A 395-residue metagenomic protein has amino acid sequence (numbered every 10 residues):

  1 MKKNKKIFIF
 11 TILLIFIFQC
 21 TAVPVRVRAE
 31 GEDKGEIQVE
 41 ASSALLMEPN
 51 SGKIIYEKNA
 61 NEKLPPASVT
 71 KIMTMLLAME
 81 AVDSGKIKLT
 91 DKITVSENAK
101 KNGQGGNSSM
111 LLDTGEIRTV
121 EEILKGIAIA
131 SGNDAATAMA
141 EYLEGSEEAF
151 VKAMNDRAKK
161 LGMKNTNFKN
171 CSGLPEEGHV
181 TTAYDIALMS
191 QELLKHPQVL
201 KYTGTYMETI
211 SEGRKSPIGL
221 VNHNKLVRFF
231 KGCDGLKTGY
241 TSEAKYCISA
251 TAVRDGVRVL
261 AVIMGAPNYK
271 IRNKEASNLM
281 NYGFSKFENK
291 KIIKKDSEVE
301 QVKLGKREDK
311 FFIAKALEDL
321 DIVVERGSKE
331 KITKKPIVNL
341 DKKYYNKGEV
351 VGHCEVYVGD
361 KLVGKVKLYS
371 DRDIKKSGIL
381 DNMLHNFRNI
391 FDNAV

Functional and structural regions predicted by a protein language model:
K2, E30-E32, C247: A generic local structural motif
K2-R28: Sec-dependent N-terminal signal peptides of Gram-positive bacterial secreted proteins and lipoproteins
N4-K5, P66, E116, V120 (+2 more regions): Structural motif marking the loop-to-transmembrane transition
I17-F18, D83, F287: Hydrophobic alpha-helical membrane context
C20, G35-I37, A252, Y344-Y345: Sterically constrained small-residue positions within well-ordered secondary structures of folded domains
P24-P197: Active-site-adjacent loops and short helices of periplasmic peptidoglycan-processing enzymes
M163-N167, P175-V395: Domain-terminus/edge residues, biased toward the C-terminal soluble/receptor-binding domains of extracytoplasmic
